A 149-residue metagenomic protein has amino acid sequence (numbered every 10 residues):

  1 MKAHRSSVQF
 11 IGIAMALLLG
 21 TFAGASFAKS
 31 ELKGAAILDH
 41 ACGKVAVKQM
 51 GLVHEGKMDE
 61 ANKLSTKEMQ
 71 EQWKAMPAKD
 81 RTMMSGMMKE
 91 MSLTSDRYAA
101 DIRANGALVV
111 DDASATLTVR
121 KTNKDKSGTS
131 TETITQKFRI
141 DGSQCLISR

Functional and structural regions predicted by a protein language model:
K2-I13: Bacterial N-terminal signal peptides that target proteins for export
G12-T21: Bacterial N-terminal signal peptides
G24-E55: Short, low-complexity N-terminal intrinsically disordered segments enriched in polar/charged residues
A41-K48, E60, L64, T82-G86 (+1 more regions): Extracytoplasmic/secreted proteins, especially bacterial periplasmic and envelope-associated proteins
K57-W73: Short, well-ordered alpha-helical segments enriched in acidic and aromatic residues
S65-E68, P77, G106, K121-N123 (+1 more regions): A mature extracytoplasmic/lumenal domain signature
T82-T131: Surface-exposed, charged secondary-structure patches
G128-R149: Short beta-strand edge/turn micro-motifs at domain boundaries
